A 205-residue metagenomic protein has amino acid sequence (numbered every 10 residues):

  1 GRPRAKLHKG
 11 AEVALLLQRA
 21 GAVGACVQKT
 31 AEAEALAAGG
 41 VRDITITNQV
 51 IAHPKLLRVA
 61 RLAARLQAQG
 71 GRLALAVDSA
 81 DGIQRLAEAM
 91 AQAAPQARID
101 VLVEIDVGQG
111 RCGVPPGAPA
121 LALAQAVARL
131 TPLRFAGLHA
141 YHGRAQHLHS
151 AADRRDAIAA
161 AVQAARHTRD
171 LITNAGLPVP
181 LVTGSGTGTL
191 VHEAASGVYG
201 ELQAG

Functional and structural regions predicted by a protein language model:
R4-L148: Active-site-proximal beta-alpha core segment in soluble small-molecule metabolic enzymes
D100, D106-G205: Active-site loop/helix belt of alpha/beta enzymes
